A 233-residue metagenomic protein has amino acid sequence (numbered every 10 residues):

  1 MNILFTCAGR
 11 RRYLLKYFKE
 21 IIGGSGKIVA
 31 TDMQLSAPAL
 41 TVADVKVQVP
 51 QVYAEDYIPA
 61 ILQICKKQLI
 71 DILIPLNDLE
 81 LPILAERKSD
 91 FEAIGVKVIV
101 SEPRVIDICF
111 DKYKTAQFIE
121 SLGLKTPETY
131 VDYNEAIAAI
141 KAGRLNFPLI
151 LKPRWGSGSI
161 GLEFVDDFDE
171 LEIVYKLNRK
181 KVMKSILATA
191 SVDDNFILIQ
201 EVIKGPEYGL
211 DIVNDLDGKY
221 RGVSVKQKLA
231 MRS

Functional and structural regions predicted by a protein language model:
M1-V100: ATP-binding N-terminal substructure of ATP-dependent carboxylate-amine bond-forming enzymes
A39-T41, Y57-P59, D107-D111, S159-G161 (+1 more regions): Short, charged, surface-exposed secondary-structure boundary motifs
K46-V52, T129-N134, E163-D166: Short acidic-hydrophobic, aromatic-tinged amphipathic segments that line or gate anion-handling sites
A60, I64, A139-K141, V174: CheY-like receiver
I64-I70, G143-L145, V192: Glycine-rich phosphate-binding loop signature in dinucleotide/nucleotide-binding domains
A93-G161, K181-S185: A conserved helix-loop-beta module that forms one wall/lid of the active-site cleft in ATP-utilizing catalytic domains
T126-T129, L149-N178, E207-G209, R221 (+1 more regions): Glycine-rich phosphate-binding loop of ATP-grasp-fold ATP-dependent ligases
K176-S233: Phosphate-binding site of ATP-dependent enzymes
